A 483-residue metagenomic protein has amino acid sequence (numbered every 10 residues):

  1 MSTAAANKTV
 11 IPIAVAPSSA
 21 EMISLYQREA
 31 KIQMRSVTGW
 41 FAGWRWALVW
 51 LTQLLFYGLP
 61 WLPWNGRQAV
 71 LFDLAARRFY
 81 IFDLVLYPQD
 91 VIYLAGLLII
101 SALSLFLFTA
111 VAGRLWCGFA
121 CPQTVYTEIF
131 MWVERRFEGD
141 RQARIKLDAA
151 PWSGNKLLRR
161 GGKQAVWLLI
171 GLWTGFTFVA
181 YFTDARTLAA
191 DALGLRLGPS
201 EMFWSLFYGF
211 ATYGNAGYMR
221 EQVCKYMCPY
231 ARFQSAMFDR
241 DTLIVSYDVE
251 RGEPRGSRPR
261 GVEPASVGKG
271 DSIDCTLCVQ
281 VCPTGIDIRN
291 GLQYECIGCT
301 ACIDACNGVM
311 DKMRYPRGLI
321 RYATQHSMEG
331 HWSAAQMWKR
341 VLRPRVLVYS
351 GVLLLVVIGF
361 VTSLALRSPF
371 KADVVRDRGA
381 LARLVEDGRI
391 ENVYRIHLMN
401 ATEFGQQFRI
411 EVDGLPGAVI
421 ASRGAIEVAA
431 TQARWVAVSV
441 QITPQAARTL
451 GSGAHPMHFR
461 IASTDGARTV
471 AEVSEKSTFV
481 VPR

Functional and structural regions predicted by a protein language model:
S2-R255, I303-D304, P316, I320-L354: Membrane-embedded alpha-helical bundles of multi-pass integral membrane proteins
R255, P259-R260, A265-R321: Hydrophobic alpha-helical segments
I358-A382: Hydrophobic alpha-helical transmembrane segments in integral membrane proteins
R383, G414-G424, G466-R468: Short aromatic-acidic-glycine turn motif
V393-M399: Short edge beta-strand/loop segments characteristic of extracellular beta-sandwich folds
T402-G417: Short acidic, flexible loop segments centered on an aromatic residue
I420-A447: Intrinsically disordered, low-complexity Pro/Gly/Ser/Thr-rich segments with frequent PxxP/GP/PP motifs and embedded
T443-R483: Terminal connector regions
